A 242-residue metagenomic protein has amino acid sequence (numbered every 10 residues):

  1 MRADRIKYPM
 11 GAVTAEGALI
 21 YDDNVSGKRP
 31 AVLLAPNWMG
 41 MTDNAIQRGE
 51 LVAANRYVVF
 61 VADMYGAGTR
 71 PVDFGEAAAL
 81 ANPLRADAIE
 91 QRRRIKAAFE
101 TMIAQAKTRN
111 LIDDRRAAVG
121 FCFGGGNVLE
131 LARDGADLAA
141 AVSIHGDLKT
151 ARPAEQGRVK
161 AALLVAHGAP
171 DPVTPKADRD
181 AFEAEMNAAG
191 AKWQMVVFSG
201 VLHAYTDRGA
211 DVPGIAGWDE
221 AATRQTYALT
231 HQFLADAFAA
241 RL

Functional and structural regions predicted by a protein language model:
R5-L111, T206-G214: Serine-hydrolase catalytic machinery in alpha/beta-hydrolase-like enzymes
R48, P175-M186: Short alpha-helix in the alpha/beta-hydrolase fold that links the catalytic acid
T108-F121: Alpha/beta-hydrolase fold nucleophile elbow
G120-G124, V128: Gly/Ala-rich beta-loop-alpha elbow adjacent to hydrolase catalytic centers
D137-D147: A conserved short beta-strand
V159, V165-H167: Short beta-strand/loop motif that positions the catalytic acidic residue of the alpha/beta-hydrolase fold
P170-T174: Acidic catalytic loop of the alpha/beta-hydrolase fold
N187-L242: C-terminal catalytic histidine-bearing segment of alpha/beta-hydrolase fold enzymes
